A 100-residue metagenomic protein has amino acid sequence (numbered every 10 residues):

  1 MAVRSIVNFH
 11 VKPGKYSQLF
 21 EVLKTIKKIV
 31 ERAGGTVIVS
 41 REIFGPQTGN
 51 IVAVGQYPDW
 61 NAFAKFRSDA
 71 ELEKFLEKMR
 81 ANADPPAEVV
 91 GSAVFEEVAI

Functional and structural regions predicted by a protein language model:
M1-A2, I100: Absolute protein N-terminus
A2-H10, I38-A70: Short, well-ordered beta-strand segments in beta-rich or mixed alpha/beta enzyme and ligand-binding folds
R4-V7, S17, V30-A33: Structured catalytic/translocation cores of nucleotide/phosphate-coupled proteins
H10-E21: Short, surface-exposed ligand-recognition loops at beta-strand->loop->(often short) alpha-helix junctions that present
P13-K15, D59-N61, V98: Residues that cap or initiate secondary-structure elements
K15-Y16, I29-V30, R41-F44: Intrinsically disordered, low-complexity segments enriched in polar/charged residues with Gly/Pro, especially when
E21-I38, Q56-S92: An amphipathic, aromatic/His-enriched active-site/gating alpha helix that lines ligand/cofactor pockets
A93-I100: Short, low-order "capping/linker" segments at domain edges
